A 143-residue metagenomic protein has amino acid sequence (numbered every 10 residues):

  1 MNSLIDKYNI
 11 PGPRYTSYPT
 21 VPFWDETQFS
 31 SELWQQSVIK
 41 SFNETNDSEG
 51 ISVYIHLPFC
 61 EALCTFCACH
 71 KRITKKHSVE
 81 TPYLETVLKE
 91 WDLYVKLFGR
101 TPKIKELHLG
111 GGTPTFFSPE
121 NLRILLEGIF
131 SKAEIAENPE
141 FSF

Functional and structural regions predicted by a protein language model:
M1-I51, R100: Flexible, acidic/Gly-rich N-terminal and inter-domain linker regions that tether and position cofactor-handling modules
G50-Y83: Canonical Radical SAM [4Fe-4S] cluster-binding loop centered on the CxxxCxxC motif and its immediate flanking residues
I51-I55, K105-L107, P139-F143: Hydrophobic faces of well-ordered beta-strands that scaffold small-molecule active sites in alpha/beta enzyme cores
C60, V87, L109, F143: Conserved, mostly hydrophobic/aromatic
T81-L88, P119-R123: Non-membrane alpha-helical structural segments and their capping/turn regions in soluble enzymes
V87-L97: A short, N-terminal amphipathic alpha-helix
F98-A133, F141: Conserved glycine-rich "GG(E/T)P / GGGxP" loop and the immediately following alpha-helix in the radical SAM core
